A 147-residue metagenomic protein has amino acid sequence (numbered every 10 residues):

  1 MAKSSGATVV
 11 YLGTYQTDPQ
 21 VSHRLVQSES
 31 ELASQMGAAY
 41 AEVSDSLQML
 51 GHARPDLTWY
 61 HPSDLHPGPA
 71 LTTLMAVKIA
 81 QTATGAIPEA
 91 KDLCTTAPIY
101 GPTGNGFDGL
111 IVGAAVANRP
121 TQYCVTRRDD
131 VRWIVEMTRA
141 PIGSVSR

Functional and structural regions predicted by a protein language model:
M1-P69, Q81: Alpha-helical cap/lid subdomain in secreted, periplasmic, or secretory-pathway luminal O-acyl-processing enzymes
H66, A76-R147: Conserved catalytic region of serine esterases and O-acyltransferases that act on ester linkages in lipids
